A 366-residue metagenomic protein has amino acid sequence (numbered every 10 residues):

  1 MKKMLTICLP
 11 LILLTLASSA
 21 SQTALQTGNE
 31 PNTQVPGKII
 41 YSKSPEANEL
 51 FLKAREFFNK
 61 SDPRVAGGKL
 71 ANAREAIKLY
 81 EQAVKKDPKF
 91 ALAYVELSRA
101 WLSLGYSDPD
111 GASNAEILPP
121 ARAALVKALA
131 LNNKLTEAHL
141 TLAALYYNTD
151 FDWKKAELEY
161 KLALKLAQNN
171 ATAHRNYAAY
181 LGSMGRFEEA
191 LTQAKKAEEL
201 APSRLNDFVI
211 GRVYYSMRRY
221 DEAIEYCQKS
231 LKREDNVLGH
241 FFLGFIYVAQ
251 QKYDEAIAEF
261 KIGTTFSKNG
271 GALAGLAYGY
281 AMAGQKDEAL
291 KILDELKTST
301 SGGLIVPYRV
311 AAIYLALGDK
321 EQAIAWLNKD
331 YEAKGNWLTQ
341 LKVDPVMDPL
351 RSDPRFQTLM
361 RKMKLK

Functional and structural regions predicted by a protein language model:
M1, L14-A66, L70-E75: Catalytic-center loop of serine/cysteine hydrolases
K2-C8: Sec-dependent signal peptide recognition, specifically the positively charged N-region followed immediately by
L9-L13: Hydrophobic helical h-region of N-terminal Sec-dependent signal peptides in bacterial secretory/periplasmic proteins
G28-N32, N132-E137, G185, G284-E288: Proline-centered turn/helix-capping motifs that create local helix->coil transitions or kinks
P36-K43, E81, N114, Y180 (+2 more regions): General secondary-structure propensity
P45-N169, R175-S183, L200, R204-L205 (+2 more regions): Short coil/linker segments at helix-helix boundaries
A66-L70, E157-K161, A173-R175, L181-K366: Alpha-helical protein-protein interaction modules
